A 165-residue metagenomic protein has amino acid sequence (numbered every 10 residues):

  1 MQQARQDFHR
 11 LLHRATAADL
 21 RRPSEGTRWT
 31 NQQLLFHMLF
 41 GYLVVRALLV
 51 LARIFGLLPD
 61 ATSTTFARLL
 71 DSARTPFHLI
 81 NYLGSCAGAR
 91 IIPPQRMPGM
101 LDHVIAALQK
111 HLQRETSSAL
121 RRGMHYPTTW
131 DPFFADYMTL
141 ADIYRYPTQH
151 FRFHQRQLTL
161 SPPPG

Functional and structural regions predicted by a protein language model:
M1, M97-L101, Y144-P147: Hydrophobic packing residues in well-ordered alpha-helices of helical domains and bundles
M1-R28: An N-terminal domain-cap segment
D7-F8, L12, M38-L57, A87-H103: Charged, low-complexity, helix/coiled-coil-prone segments
D7-L12, N81-S85, P127-D131: Short amphipathic alpha-helical segments, especially helix-boundary/capping motifs
H13, A67-R121: Acidic/histidine-rich alpha-helical segments that form the ligand environment of transition-metal centers
R21-P76, A106, R114, S118-G165: Short, contiguous alpha-helical
